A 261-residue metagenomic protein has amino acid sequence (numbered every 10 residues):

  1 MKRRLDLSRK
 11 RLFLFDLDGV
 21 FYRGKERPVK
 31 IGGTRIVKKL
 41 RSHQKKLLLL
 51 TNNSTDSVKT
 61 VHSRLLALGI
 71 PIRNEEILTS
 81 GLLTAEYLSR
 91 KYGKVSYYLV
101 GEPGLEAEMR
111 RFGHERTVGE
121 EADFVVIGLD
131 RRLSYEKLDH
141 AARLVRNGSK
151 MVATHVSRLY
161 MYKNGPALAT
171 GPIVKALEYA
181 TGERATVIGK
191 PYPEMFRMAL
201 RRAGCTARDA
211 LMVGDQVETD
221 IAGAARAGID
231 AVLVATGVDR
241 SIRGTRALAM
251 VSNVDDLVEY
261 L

Functional and structural regions predicted by a protein language model:
K2-R27, G33-K45, K59-L78, A85 (+1 more regions): Asp-based, Mg2+/Mn2+-dependent phosphohydrolase catalytic module
N53: Conserved phosphate/oxyanion-binding catalytic-loop motifs
